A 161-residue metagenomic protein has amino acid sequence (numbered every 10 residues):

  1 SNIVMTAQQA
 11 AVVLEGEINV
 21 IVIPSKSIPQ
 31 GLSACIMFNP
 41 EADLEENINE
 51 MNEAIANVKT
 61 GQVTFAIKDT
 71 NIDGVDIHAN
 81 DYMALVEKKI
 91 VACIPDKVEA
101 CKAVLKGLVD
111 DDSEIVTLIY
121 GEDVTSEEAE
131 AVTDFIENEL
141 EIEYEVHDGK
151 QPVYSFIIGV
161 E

Functional and structural regions predicted by a protein language model:
S1-E161: N-terminal loops that bind phosphate or other acidic moieties and the adjacent beta-alpha structural core
